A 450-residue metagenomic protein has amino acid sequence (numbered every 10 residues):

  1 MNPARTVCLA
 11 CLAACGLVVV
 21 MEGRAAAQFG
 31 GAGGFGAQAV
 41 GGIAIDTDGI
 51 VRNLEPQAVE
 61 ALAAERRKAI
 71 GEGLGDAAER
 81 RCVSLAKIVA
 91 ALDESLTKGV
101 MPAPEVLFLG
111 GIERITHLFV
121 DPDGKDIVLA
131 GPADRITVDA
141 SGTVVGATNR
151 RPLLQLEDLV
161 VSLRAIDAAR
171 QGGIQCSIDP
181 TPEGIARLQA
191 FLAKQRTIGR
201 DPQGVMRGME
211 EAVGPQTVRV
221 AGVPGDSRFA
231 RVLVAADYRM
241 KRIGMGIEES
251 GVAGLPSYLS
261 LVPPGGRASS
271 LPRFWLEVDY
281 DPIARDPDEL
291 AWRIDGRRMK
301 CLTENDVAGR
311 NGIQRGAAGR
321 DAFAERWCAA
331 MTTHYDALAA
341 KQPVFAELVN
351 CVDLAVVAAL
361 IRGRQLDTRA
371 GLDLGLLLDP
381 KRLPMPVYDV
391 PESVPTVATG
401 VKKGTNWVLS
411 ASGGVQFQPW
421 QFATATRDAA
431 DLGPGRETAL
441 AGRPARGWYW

Functional and structural regions predicted by a protein language model:
M1-T6: N-terminal secretory signal peptides that target proteins for export/translocation
C8-V20: Bacterial N-terminal signal peptides
V20-A27: Sec/Tat signal peptide C-region and signal peptidase I cleavage site
A27-W450: Outer membrane pore-forming secretion/assembly proteins and partners of Gram-negative envelopes
